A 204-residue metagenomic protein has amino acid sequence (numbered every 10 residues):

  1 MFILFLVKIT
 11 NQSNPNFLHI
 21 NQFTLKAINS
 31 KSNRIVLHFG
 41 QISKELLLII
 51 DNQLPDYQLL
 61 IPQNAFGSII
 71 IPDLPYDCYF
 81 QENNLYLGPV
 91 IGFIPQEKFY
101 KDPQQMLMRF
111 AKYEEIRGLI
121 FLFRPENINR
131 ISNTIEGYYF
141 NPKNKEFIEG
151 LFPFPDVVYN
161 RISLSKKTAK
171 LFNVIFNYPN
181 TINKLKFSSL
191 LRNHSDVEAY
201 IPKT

Functional and structural regions predicted by a protein language model:
M1-L85: N-terminal accessory interaction module
Q81-L87, K170-I175: Mature exported/compartmentalized surface modules and terminal targeting/interaction regions
L87-K98: Short beta-strand segments enriched in small/hydrophobic residues
F99-E115, F121-T204: Conserved N-proximal alpha/beta basic substrate-recognition cap immediately N-terminal to, or forming the N-lobe
